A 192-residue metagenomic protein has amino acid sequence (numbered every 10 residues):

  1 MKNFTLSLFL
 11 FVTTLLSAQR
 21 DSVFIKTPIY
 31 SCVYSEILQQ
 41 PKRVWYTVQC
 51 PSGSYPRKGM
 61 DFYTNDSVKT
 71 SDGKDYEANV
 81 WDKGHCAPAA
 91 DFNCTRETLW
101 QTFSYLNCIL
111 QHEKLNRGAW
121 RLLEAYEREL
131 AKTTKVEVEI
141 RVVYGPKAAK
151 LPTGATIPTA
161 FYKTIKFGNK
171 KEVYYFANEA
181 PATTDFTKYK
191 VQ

Functional and structural regions predicted by a protein language model:
T5-A18: Hydrophobic h-region of N-terminal signal peptides that target proteins for export in Gram-negative bacteria
A18-R20, I25, S35-E36, S104 (+2 more regions): Structured catalytic/translocation cores of nucleotide/phosphate-coupled proteins
V23-D82: Short, His- and charge-rich active-site/binding loops that engage polyanionic ligands
D66-Q192: Domain-level detector of nuclease and nuclease-like folds in predominantly extracellular/periplasmic contexts
